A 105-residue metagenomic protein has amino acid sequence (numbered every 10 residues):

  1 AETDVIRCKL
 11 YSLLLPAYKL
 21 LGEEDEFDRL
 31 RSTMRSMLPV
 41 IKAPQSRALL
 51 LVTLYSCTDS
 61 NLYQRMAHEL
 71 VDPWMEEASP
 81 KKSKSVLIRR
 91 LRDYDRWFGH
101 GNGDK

Functional and structural regions predicted by a protein language model:
E2, K42, S79-K82: Structural signature of alpha-solenoid helical repeat scaffolds
K9, P16, L49, V86-R90: Residue register of alpha-helical TPR repeats
L14, R47-L54: Structural register within alpha-helical repeat arrays
S32-P39, H68-E76: Amphipathic alpha-helical segments of tetratricopeptide repeats
P80-K105: Terminal, low-structured helical/coil segments at or just beyond the last alpha-helical repeat
